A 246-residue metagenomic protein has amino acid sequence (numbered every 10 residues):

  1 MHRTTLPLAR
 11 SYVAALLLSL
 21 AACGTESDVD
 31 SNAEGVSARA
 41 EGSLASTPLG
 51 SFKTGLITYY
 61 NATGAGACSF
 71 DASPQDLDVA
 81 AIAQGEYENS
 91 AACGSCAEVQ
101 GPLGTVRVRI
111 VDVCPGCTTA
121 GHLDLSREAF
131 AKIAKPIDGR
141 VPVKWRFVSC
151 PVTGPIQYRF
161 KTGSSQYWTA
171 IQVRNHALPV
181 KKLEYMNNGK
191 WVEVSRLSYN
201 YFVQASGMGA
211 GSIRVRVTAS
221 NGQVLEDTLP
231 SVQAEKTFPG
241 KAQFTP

Functional and structural regions predicted by a protein language model:
H2-V13: Bacterial N-terminal signal peptides that target proteins for export
L16-L17, N61: Residue-level signal for mature regions of secreted extracellular proteins and peptides
S19-A22: C-terminal motif of bacterial Sec signal peptides marking the signal peptidase cleavage site
G24-P246: Secreted/periplasmic proteins
